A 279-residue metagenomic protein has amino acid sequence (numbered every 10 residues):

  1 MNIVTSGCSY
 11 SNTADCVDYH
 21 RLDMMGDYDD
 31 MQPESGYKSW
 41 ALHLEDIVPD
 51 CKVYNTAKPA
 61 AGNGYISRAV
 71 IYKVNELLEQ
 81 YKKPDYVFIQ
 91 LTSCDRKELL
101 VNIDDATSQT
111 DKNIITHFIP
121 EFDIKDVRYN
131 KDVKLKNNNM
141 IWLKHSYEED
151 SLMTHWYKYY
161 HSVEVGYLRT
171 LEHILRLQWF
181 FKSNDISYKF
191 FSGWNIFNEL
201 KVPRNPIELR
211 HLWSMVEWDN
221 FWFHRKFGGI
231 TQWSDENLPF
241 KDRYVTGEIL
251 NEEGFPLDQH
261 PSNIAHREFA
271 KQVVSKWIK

Functional and structural regions predicted by a protein language model:
M1-A69, E79, S262-E268: Serine-esterase "nucleophile elbow" of acetyl-processing enzymes
I71-K279: Alpha-helical cap/lid subdomain in secreted, periplasmic, or secretory-pathway luminal O-acyl-processing enzymes
